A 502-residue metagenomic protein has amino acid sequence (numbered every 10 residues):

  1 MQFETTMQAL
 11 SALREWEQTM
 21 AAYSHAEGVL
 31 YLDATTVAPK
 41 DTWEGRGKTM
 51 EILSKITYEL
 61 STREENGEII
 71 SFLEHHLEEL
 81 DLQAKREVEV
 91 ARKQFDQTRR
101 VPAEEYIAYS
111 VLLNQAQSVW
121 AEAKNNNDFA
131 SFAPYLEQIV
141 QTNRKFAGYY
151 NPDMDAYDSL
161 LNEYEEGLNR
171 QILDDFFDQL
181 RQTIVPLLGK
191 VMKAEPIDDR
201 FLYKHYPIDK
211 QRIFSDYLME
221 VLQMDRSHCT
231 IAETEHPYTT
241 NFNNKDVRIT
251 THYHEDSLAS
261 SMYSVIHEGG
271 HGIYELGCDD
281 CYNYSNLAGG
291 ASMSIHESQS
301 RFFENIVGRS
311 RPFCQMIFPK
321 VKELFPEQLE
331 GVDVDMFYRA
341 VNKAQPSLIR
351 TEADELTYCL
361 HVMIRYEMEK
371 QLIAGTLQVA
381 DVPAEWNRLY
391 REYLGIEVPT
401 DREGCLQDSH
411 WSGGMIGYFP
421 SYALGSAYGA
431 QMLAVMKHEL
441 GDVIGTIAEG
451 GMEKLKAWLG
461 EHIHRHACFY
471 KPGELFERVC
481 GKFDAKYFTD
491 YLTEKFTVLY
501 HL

Functional and structural regions predicted by a protein language model:
M1-E166, C468-K471, T493-L502: A well-structured
Q2-A9, H25-Y31, T35, D41 (+4 more regions): C-terminal, non-catalytic "cap/extension" segments appended to globular domains
L13, N151, S260-D279, E297-R301: Active-site recognition of the HExxH zinc-binding catalytic motif
G45, E105-A108, Y135, P207 (+12 more regions): Secondary-structure capping and boundary motifs in well-ordered enzyme cores
Y109-S260: Contiguous, non-catalytic segments that form substrate-binding/exosite surfaces or channel walls
E122-A130, G167, K190-D199, D279-N286 (+3 more regions): Inter-helical turn/loop segments and adjacent helix faces that build the functional surface of alpha-helical bundle
T234-H236, Y274-E275, G331-K343, D354-V362 (+1 more regions): A glycine-rich, aromatic-flanked flexible loop/lid motif
G289-E330: Post-HExxH zinc-binding segment in Zn-dependent metallohydrolases
